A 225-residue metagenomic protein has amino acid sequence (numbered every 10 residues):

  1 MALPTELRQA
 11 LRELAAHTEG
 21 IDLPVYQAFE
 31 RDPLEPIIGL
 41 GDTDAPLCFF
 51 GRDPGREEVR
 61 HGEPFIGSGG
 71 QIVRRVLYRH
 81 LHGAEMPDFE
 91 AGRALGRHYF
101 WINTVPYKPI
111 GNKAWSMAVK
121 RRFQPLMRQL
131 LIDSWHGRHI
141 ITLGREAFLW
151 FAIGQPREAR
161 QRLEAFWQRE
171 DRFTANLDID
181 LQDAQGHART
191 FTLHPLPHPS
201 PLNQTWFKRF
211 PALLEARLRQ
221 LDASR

Functional and structural regions predicted by a protein language model:
A2-F173, I179-S224: A polyanion-binding, active-site-adjacent surface
